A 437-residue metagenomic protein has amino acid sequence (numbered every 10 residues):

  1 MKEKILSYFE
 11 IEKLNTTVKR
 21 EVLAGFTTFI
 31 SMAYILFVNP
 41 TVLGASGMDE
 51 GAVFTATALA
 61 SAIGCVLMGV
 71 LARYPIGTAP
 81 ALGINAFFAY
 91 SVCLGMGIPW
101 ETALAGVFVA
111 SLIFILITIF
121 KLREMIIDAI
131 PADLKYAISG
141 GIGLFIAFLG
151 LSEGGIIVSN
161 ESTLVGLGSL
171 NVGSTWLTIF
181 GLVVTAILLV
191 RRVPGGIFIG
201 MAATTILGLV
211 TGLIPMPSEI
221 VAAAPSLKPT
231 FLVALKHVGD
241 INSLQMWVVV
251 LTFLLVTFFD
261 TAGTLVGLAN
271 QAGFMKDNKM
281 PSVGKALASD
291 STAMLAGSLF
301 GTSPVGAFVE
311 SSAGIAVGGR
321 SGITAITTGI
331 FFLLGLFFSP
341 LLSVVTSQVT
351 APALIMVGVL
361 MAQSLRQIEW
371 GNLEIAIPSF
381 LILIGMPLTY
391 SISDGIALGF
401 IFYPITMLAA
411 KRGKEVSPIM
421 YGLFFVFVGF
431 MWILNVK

Functional and structural regions predicted by a protein language model:
M1-A52, G166-L167, I199-G284, F427-G429: Helix-loop-helix hairpins and the membrane-proximal interhelical loops of multi-pass alpha-helical transport proteins
K2-N39, A60, A81-Y90, L94-S139 (+1 more regions): Helix-loop-helix junctions within the multi-pass membrane cores of secondary transporters/permeases
V22, V42, I126, G195 (+3 more regions): Residue-level signature of catalytic and energy-coupling elements of molecular machines, predominantly ATP/GTP-dependent
F26-A33, I63-V66, V70, L151 (+3 more regions): Hydrophobic/aromatic residues within the transmembrane alpha-helices of Major Facilitator Superfamily
G47-V66: Loop-to-helix transition at the N-terminal end of transmembrane alpha-helices
S61-L82, I113: Juxtamembrane transmembrane-helix boundary signature
M96-I206, V210, I214, I326-K437: Membrane-embedded alpha-helical modules
